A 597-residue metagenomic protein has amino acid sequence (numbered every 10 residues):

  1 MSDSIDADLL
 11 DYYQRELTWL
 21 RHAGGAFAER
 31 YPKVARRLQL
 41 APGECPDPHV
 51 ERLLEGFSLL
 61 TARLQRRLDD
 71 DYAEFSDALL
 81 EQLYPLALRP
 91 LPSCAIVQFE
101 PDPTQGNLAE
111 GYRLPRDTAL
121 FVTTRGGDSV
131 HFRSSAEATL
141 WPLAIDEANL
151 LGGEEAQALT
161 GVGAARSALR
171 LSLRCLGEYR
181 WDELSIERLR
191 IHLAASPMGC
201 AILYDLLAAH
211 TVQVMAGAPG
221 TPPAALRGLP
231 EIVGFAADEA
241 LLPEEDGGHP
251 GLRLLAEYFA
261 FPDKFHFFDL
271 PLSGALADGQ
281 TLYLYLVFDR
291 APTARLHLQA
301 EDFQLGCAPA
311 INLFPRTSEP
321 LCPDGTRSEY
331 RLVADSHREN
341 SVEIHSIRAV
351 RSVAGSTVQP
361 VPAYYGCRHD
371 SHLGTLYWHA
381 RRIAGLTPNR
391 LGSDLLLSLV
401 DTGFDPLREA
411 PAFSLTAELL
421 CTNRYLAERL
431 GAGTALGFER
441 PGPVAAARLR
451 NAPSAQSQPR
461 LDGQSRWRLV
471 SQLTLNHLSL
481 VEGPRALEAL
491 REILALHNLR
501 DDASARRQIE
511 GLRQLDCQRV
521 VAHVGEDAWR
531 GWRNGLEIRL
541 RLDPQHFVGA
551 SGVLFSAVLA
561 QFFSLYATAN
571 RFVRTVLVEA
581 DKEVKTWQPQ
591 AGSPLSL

Functional and structural regions predicted by a protein language model:
M1, D8, R15, W19 (+10 more regions): Short linear motifs embedded in intrinsically disordered, proline/glycine-rich low-complexity segments
M1-A41, L229-A275, Y283, P459-A495: Mixed-charge (acidic/basic) macromolecular-recognition segments
M1-P219: Extended assembly-interface regions of large multimeric machines
K33, A354-L597: C-terminal domain/tail detector
T61-D69, L86, E155-R166, S172-I186 (+3 more regions): Extracellular ectodomain segments of secreted/surface proteins
F121, G279-F288, F413-C421: Short, aromatic- and glycine-rich surface loops/edge beta-strands on solvent-exposed regions
D128-A136, P223-E231, R429-A432: Short amphipathic beta-strand/extended segments with alternating polar/hydrophobic composition
W141, E178-L376: Short, low-complexity Pro/Thr/Gly
